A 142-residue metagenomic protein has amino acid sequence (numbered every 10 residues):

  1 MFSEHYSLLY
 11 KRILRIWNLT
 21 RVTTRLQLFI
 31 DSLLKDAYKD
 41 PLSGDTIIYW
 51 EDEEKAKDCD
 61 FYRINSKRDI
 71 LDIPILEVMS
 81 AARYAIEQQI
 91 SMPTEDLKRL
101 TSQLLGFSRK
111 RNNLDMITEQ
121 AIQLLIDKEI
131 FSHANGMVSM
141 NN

Functional and structural regions predicted by a protein language model:
M1-N142: C-terminal non-catalytic scaffold/interaction domains in large multidomain proteins
